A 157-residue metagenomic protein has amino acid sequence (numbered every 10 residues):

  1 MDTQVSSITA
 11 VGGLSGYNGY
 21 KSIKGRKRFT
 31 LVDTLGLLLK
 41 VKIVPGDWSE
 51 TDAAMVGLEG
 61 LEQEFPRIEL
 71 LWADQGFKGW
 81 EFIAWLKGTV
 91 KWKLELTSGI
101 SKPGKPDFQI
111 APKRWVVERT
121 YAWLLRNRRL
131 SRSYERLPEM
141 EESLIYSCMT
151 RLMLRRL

Functional and structural regions predicted by a protein language model:
M1-K91, E95-G99, C148-M149: Polybasic low-complexity intrinsically disordered regions
F29, A84, K91, D107-L157: Basic, amphipathic alpha-helical segments enriched in Lys/Arg and hydrophobic/aromatic residues
S101-G104: Short gly/pro/ser/thr-enriched loop/turn and capping motifs at secondary-structure boundaries
